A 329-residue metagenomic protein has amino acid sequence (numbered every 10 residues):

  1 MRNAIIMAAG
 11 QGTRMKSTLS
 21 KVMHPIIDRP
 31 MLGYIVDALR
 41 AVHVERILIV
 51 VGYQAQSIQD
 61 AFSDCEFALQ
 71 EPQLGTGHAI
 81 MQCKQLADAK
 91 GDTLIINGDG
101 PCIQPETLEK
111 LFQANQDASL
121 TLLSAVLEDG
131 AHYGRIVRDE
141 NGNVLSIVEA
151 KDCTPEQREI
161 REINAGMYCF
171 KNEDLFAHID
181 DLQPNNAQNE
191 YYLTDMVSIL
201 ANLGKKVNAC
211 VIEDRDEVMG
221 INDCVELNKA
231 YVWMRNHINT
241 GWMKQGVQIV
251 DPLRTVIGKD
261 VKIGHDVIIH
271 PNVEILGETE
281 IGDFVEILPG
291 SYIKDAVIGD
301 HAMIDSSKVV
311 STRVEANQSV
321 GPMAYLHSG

Functional and structural regions predicted by a protein language model:
M1-S17: N-terminal nucleotide-binding beta1-loop-alpha1 segment
R2, R46, D99, I179 (+5 more regions): Catalytic cores of nucleotide-enabled group-transfer and carboxylate-activating enzymes in metabolic and assembly-line
N3, R29-K110: Conserved N-terminal catalytic core of the sugar/cofactor nucleotidyltransferase
T18-Y34: Short catalytic helix/loop segments, enriched in acidic residues and glycine and frequently bearing histidine
T93, G98, E106, L123 (+2 more regions): His/Asp/Glu-rich metal-coordinating catalytic cores of metallo-dependent phosphodiesterases/hydrolases acting on
E106-A131: Conserved donor-nucleotide/metal-binding helix-loop-beta segment in metal-dependent transferases, i.e., the alpha-helix
V144-R235: Catalytic-core segments of class I nucleotidyltransferases/pyrophosphorylases that form NMP-activated intermediates
V247-I249, L253-T255, V261-I269, V273 (+7 more regions): A structural motif detector for beta-strand N-caps
